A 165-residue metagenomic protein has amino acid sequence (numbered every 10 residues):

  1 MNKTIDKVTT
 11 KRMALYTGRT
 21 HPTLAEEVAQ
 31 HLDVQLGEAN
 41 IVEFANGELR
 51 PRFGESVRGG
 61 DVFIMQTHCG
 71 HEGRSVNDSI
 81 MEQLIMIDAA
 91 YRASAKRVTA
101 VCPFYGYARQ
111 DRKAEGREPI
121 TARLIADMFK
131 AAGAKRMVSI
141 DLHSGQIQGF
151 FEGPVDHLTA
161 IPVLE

Functional and structural regions predicted by a protein language model:
M1-E165: PRPP-associated nucleotide enzymes
